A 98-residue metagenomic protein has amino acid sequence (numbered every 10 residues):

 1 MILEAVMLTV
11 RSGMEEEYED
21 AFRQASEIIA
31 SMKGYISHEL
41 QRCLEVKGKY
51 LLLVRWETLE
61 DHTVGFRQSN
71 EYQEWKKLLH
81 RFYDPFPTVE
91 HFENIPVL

Functional and structural regions predicted by a protein language model:
I2, E39-V46, L51, K76-L98: Glycine-rich beta-strand-turn "strand-cap" elements at beta-sheet edges
L3-L8: Active-site-flanking beta-strand signature of metal-NTP-handling nucleotidyl enzymes and homologous cyclase-like
T9, L53-R55: Short hydrophobic/aromatic beta-strand micro-patches that form the beta-sheet surface supporting nucleotide- or nucleic
T9-E19: Short, surface-exposed ligand-recognition loops at beta-strand->loop->(often short) alpha-helix junctions that present
S12-M14, L44-V46, E60: Feature marks short, surface-exposed loop/turn motifs that line or immediately flank catalytic pockets and channel
E16, E60-H62, V97: Residue-level signal for secondary-structure boundary sites
E27, S31-I36, E57-T88: An amphipathic, aromatic/His-enriched active-site/gating alpha helix that lines ligand/cofactor pockets
